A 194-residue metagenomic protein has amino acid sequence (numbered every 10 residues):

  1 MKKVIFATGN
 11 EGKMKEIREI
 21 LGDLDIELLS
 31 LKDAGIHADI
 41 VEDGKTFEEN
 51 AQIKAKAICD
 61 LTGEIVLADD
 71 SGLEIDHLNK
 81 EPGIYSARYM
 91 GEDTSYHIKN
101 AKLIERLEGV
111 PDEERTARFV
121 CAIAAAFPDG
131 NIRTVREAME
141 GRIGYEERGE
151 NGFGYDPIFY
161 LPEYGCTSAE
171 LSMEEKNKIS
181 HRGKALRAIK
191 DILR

Functional and structural regions predicted by a protein language model:
K2-I5, E11-R194: Anionic-ligand binding patches
